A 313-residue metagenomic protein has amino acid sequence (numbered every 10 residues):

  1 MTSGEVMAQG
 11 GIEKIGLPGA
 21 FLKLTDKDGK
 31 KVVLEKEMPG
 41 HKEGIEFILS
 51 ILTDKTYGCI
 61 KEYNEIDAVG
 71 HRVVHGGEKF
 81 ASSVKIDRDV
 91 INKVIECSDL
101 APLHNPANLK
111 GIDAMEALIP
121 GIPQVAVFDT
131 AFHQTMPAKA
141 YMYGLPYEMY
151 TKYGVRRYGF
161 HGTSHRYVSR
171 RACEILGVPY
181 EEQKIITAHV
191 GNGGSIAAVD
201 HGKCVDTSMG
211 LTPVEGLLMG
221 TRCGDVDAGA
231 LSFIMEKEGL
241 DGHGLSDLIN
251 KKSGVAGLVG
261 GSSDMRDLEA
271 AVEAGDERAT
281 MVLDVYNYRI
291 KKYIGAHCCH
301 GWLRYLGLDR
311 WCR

Functional and structural regions predicted by a protein language model:
M1-P39, G210: Short glycine-rich, Thr/Ser-proximal phosphate-binding strand/loop in the N-terminal lobe of ATP-dependent enzymes
I51-I66, E174-P179, I294-R304: Phosphate/pyrophosphate-binding loops at sites that engage ATP/ADP/AMP, CoA/4′-phosphopantetheine, polyphosphate
L52, T56-H104, V125, A131-A140: Short beta-strand-loop/turn "lid" adjacent to the catalytic site in phosphate-handling enzymes
H71, P102-N105, P123-F128, I186-A188 (+2 more regions): General beta-strand structural signal in soluble alpha/beta enzymes
F132-K237: Glycine-rich phosphate-binding loop of actin/hexokinase-like ATP-binding domains
M235-G261: Oxyanion-binding "anion nests"
D247, G254-L258, M265-G301: Adenine-nucleotide phosphate-binding core of ATP-dependent small-molecule kinases
R304-R313: Glycine-rich phosphate-binding loops at beta-strand->alpha-helix junctions
